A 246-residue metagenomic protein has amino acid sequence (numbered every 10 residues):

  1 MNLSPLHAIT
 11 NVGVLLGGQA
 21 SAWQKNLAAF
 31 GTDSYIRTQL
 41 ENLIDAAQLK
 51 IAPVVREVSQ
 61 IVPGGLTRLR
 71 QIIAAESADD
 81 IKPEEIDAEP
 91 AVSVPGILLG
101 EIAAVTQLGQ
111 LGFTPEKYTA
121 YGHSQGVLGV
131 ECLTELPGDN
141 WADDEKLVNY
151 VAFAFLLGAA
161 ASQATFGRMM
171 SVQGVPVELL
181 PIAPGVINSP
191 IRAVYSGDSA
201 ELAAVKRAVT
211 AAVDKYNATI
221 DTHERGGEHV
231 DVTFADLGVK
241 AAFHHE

Functional and structural regions predicted by a protein language model:
N2-V177: FabD-like malonyl-/acyl-CoA
L133-E246: Alpha/beta catalytic cores of group-transfer enzymes, especially the acyltransferase/condensing modules of polyketide
